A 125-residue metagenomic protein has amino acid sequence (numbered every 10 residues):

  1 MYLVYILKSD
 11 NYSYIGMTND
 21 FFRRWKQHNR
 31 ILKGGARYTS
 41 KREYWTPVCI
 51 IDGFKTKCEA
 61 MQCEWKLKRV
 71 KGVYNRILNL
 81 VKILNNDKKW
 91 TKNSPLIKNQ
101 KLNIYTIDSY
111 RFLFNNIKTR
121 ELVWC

Functional and structural regions predicted by a protein language model:
Y2-R37, G53-V70: GIY-YIG-like beta-to-alpha core
T39-Y44: Short, surface-exposed acidic-centric catalytic microdomains
T46-G53: Solvent-exposed beta-strand motifs enriched in subsets of small alpha/beta binding domains, especially certain
Q62, K68-C125: Boundary/linker segments flanking structured domains
